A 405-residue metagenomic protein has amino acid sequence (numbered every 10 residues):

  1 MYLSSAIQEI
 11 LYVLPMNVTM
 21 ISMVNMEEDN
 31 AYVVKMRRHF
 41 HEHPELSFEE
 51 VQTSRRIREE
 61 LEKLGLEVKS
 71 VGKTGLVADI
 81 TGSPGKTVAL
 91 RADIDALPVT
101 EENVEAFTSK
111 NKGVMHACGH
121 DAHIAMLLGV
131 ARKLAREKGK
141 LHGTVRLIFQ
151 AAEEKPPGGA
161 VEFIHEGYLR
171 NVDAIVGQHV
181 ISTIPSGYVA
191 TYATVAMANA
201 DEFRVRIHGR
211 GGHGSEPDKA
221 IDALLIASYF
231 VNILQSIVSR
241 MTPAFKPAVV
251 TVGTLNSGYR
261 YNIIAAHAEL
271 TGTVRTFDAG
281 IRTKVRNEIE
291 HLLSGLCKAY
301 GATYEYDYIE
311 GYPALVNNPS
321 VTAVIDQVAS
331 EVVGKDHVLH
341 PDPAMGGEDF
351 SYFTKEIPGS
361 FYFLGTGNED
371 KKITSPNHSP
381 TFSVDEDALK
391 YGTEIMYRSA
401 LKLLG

Functional and structural regions predicted by a protein language model:
A6-E9, V13, V18: Acidic, Ala/Val/Gly-enriched low-complexity intrinsically disordered segments
V18-H116, D121, A125-H142: Acidic/His- and Gly-rich active-site-bordering loop/insert found across diverse amide/peptide-bond hydrolases
F40, A78, L90, H120 (+8 more regions): Divalent metal-coordination and catalytic microenvironments
A89-R91, F203, F361-T366: Non-cysteine beta-strand/loop elements that form the S-adenosyl-L-methionine
L97-V99, V104-M115, A122, E137-A265 (+1 more regions): Histidine/acidic-residue-rich, glycine-tolerant segments that coordinate divalent metal ions
S228-G405: Metal-dependent amide/peptide-bond hydrolase catalytic core, centered on the "pita-bread" metallohydrolase fold
